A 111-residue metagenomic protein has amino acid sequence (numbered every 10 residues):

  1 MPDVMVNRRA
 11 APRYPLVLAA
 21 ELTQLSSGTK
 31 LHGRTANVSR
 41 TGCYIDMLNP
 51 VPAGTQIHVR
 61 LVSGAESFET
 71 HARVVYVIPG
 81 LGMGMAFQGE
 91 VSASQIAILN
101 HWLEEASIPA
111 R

Functional and structural regions predicted by a protein language model:
M1-R111: Structured alpha-helical
